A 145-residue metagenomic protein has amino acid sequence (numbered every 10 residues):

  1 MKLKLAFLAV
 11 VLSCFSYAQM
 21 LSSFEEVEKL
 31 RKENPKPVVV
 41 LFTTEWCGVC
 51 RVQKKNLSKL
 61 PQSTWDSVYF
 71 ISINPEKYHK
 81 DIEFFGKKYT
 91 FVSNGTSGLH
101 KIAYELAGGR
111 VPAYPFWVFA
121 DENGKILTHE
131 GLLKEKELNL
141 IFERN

Functional and structural regions predicted by a protein language model:
K4-F15: Sec-dependent N-terminal signal peptides
M20-L21, W65-S97: Thiol-based oxidoreductase modules, predominantly thioredoxin-like and allied folds used for disulfide exchange
M20-P37, A103: A short beta-strand-turn-helix
E33-C47: Short active-site neighborhood of thiol/selenol oxidoreductases, capturing the structured segment around
V38-L41, F70-I73, F116-F119: Structural recognition of the beta-strand scaffold that forms the well-ordered cores of secreted hydrolase catalytic
E45-V52, F116: C-type cytochrome heme c attachment motif
R51-W65: Typically the conserved alpha-helix immediately C-terminal to a functionally engaged Cys/Sec in thioredoxin-like
Y89-N145: Non-catalytic, surface beta->alpha helical segment in thiol-disulfide oxidoreductase systems
